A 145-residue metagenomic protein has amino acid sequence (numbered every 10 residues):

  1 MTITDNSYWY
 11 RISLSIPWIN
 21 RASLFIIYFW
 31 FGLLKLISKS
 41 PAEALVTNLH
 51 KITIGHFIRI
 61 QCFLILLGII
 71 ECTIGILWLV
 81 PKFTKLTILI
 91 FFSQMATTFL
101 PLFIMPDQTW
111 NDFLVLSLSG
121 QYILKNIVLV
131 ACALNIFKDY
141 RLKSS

Functional and structural regions predicted by a protein language model:
M1-S145: Membrane-interface extramembranous regions
